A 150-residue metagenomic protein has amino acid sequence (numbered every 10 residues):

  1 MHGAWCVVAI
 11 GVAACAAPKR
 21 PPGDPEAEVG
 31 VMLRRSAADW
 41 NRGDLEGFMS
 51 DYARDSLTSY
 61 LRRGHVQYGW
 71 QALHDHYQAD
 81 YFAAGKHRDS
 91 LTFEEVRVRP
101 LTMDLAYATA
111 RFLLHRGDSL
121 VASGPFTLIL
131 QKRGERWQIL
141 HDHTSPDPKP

Functional and structural regions predicted by a protein language model:
H2-A13: Bacterial N-terminal signal peptides
A14-D51, P150: Short, low-complexity N-terminal intrinsically disordered segments enriched in polar/charged residues
A17-P18, S123-P150: Short beta-strand edge/turn micro-motifs at domain boundaries
S36, F48-M49, S56-T58, G69 (+3 more regions): Hydrophobic pocket/interface hotspot
Y52-A53, G64, R97, A110-F112 (+2 more regions): A mature extracytoplasmic/lumenal domain signature
L57-Y68, F82-K86: A short gly/proline-enriched turn/hairpin at secondary-structure junctions
A72-L120: Surface-exposed, charged secondary-structure patches
